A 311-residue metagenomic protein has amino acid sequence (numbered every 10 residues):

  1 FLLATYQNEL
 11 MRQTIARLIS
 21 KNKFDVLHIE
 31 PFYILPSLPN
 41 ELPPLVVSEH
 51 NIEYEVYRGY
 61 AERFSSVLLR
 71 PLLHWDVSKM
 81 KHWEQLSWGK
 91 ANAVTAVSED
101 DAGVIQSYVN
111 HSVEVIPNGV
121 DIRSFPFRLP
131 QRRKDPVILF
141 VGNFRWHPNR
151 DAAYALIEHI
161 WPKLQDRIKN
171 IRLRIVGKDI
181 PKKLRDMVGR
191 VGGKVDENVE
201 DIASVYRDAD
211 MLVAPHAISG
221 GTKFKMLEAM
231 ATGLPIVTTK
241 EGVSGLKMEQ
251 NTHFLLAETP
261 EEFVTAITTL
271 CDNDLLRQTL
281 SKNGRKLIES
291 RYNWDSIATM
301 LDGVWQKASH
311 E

Functional and structural regions predicted by a protein language model:
F1, V46-H82, N143: Acceptor-binding helix/loop patch of EC 2.4 sugar-transfer enzymes, predominantly nucleotide-sugar-dependent
F1-L35, L69-K90: Conserved nucleotide-sugar donor-binding subdomain of glycosyltransferases
N92, S204-G221, T232-P235: Acidic donor-binding loop of glycosyltransferase active sites
D100, G119: Carbohydrate-associated surface elements
N170-S204, D208: Nucleotide-activated donor-binding/catalytic signature segment of Leloir-type glycosyltransferases, i.e., the conserved
K225-E228, P235-T239: Short hydrophobic beta-strand element within catalytic cores of glycosyltransferases and related nucleotide-activated
F254-E261, T269-L275: Conserved acidic donor-binding segment of nucleotide-sugar-dependent glycosyltransferases
L276-S290, I297-G303: A short, well-ordered alpha-helix in the C-terminal region of glycosyltransferases
